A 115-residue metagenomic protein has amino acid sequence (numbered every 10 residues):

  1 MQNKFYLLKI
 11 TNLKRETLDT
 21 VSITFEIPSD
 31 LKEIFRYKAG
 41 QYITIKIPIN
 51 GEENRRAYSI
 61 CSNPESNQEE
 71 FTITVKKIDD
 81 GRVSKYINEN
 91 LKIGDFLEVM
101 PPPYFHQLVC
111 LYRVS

Functional and structural regions predicted by a protein language model:
Q2-D95: Ferredoxin-reductase
K85-S115: FNR/FR-type flavoprotein reductase catalytic core
